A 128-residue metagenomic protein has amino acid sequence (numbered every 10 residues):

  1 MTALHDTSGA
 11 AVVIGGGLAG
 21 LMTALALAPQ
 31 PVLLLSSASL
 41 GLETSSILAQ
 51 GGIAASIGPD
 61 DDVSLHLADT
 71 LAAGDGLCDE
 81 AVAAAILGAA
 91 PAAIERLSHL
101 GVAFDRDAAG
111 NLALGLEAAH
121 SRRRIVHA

Functional and structural regions predicted by a protein language model:
M1-S8, E117: A short, basic/flexible loop-to-alpha-helix module at the beginning of a structural domain
D6, G16-G17, D105: Serine/threonine-rich low-complexity intrinsically disordered regions
S8-A10, T44: A generic hydrophobic-helix recognition signal that picks specific residues within alpha-helical hydrophobic
A10-L34: N-terminal Rossmann-like FAD-binding beta1-loop-alpha1 element of flavoenzymes
S37-A128: Conserved N-terminal/central alpha/beta ligand/cofactor-binding core
